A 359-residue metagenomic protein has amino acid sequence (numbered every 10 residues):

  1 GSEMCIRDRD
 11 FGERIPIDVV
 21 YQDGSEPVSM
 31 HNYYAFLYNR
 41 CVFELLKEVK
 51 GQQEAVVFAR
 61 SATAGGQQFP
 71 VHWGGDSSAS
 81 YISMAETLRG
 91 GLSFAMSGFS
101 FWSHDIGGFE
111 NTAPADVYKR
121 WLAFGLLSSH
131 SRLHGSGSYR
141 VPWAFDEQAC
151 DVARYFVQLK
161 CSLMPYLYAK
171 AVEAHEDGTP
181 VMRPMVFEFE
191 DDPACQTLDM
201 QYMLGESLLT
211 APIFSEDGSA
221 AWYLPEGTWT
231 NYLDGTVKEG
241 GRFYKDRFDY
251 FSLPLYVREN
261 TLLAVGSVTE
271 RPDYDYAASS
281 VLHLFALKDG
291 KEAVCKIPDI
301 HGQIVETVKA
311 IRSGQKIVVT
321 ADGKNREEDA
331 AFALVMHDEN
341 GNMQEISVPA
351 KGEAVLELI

Functional and structural regions predicted by a protein language model:
G1, Q201, V308-R312: Short, exposed beta-strand/loop patches in secreted or surface proteins that constitute
S2, R7-F251: Catalytic-domain carbohydrate-binding cleft regions of carbohydrate-active enzymes
V141, L263, V268, I346-K351: TerminUS-proximal long segments
L208-L209, A220, L262, Q315-V318 (+1 more regions): Hydrophobic residues embedded in beta-strands of well-ordered beta-sheets
F214, A310-K316, V348-A350: Short, ordered beta-strand-loop transition motifs
Y223-D234, A331-P349: Solvent-exposed beta-hairpin/edge-strand motifs
V257-N342: Accessory, solvent-exposed terminal regions and/or long lumenal/extracellular loops of proteins
T320, N342-I359: A carboxyl-terminal module marker
